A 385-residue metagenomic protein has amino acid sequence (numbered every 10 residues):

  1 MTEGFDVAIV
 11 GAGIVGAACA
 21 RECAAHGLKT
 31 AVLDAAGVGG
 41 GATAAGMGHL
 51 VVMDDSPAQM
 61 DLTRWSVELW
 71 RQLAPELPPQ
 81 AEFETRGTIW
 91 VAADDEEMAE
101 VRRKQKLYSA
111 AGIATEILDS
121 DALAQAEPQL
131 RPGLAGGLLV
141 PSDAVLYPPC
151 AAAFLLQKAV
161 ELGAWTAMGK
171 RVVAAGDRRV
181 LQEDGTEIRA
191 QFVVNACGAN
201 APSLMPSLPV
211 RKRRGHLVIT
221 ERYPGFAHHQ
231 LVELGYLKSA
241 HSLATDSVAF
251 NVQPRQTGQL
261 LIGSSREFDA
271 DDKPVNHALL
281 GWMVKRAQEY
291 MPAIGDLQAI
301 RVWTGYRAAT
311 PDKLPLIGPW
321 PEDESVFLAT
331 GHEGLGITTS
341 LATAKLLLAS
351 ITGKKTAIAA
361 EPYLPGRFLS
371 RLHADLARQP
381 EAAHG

Functional and structural regions predicted by a protein language model:
E3-F5, E183-F192: Core beta-strand elements of the Rossmann-like FAD/NAD(P) dinucleotide-binding domain in flavoenzyme oxidoreductases
V7-A31: N-terminal Rossmann-like FAD-binding beta1-loop-alpha1 element of flavoenzymes
R21-E22, L50, A81-F83, F192 (+1 more regions): Active-site substrate-recognition segment that forms the wall of the catalytic cavity or substrate channel
A25-A44: Glycine-rich FAD pyrophosphate-binding loop
M47-A126, A249, R286-Q288: Dinucleotide-binding Rossmann-like beta1-alpha1 core, especially the glycine-rich loop that anchors the ADP
D61, V91-E100, L139-Q157, P274-L279 (+1 more regions): Short beta-strand to alpha-helix junction loop
L138-R178, Q191: Helical element adjacent to the flavin cofactor pocket in flavoenzyme catalytic cores
W282, Q288-G385: C-terminal catalytic lobe of FAD-dependent flavoproteins
